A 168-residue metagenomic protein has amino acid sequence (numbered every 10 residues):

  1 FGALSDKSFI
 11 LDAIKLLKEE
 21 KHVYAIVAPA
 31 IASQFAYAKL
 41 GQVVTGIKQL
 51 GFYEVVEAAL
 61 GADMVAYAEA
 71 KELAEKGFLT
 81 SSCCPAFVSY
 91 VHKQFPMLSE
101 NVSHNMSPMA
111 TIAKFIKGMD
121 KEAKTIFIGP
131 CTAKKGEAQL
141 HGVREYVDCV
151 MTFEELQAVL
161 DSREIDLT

Functional and structural regions predicted by a protein language model:
F1: Cysteine-centered iron-sulfur cluster-binding motifs in ferredoxin-type domains/subunits of redox enzymes
D6-T168: Iron-sulfur-associated redox domains of electron-transfer enzymes in respiratory and anaerobic energy metabolism
